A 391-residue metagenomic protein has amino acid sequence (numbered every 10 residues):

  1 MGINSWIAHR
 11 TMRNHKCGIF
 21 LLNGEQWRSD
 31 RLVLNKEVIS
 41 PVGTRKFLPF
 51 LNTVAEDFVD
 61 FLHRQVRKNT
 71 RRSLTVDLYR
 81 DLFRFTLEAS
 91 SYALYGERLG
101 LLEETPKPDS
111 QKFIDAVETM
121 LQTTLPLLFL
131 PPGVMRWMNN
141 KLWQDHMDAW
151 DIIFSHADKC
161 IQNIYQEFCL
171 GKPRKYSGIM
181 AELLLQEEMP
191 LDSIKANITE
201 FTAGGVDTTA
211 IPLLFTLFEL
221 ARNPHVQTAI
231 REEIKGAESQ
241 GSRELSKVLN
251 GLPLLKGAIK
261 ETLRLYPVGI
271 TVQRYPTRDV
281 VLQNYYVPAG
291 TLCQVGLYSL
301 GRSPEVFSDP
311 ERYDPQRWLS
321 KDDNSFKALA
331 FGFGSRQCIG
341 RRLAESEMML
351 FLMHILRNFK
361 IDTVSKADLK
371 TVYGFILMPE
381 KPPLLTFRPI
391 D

Functional and structural regions predicted by a protein language model:
M1-F50, V54, L78, L82-S91 (+2 more regions): Cytochrome P450 substrate-recognition site 1
I39, G43, Q122-T123, D145-L213 (+5 more regions): Conserved cytochrome P450 catalytic core segment spanning the I/J/K helices
V42-T53, R64-Y92, L101-S110, V134-H156 (+4 more regions): Cytochrome P450
T86, S90, A149, I153-A157 (+6 more regions): Central I-helix of cytochrome P450 enzymes
S155, K159, E244-Q283, P304: Conserved cytochrome P450 K-helix E-x-x-R motif and the immediately C-terminal K′/meander segment
P224-V226, R341-M378, P382: Cytochrome P450 heme-binding "Cys pocket" and the immediately downstream C-terminal segment
Q283, L319-M348, T371-G374: Cytochrome P450 heme-thiolate "Cys pocket" and heme-binding signature region
V295-K321: Conserved cytochrome P450 K-helix/beta-meander segment immediately N-terminal to the heme-binding cysteine loop
